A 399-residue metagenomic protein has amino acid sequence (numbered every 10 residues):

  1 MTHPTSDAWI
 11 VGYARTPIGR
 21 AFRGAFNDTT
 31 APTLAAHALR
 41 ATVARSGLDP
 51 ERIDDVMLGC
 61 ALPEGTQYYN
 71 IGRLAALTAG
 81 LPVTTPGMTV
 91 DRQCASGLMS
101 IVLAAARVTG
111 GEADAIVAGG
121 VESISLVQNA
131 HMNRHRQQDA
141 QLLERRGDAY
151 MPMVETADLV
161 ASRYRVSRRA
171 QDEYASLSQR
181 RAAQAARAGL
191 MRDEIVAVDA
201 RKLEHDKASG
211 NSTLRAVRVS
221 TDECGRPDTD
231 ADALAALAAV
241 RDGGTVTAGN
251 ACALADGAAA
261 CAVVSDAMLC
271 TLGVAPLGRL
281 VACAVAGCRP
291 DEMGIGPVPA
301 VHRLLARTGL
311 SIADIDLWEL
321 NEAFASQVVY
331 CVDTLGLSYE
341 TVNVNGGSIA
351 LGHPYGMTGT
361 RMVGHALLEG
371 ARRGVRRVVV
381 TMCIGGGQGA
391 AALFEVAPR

Functional and structural regions predicted by a protein language model:
M1-A31, D230-I295, P299, A306-R307 (+4 more regions): Condensing-enzyme catalytic core mediating Claisen C-C bond formation in acyl metabolism
T2-A75, A79, P86, C94 (+5 more regions): Conserved active-site "lid/cap" helical segment
W9, R15, D28-P32, E173-T271 (+1 more regions): N-terminal extracellular/periplasmic Venus flytrap/periplasmic-binding protein-like
L58, E155-D158, E194, R201 (+1 more regions): Active-site pocket-lining segment
C60-D114, D148-E155, P227-A253, T334-R361 (+2 more regions): Conserved catalytic cysteine-centered active-site region of acyl-thioester-dependent Claisen-condensing enzymes
D91-E122, A161-M191, A260-A267, V332 (+2 more regions): Active-site-proximal alpha-helical scaffold in enzymes
T109-R163: Flexible glycine-/small-residue-enriched beta->alpha junction loops that bind anionic phosphate/pyrophosphate groups
